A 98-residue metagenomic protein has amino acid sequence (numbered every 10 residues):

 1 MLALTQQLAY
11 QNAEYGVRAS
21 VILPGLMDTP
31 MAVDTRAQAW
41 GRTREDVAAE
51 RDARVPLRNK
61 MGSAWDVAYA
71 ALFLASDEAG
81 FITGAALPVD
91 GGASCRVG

Functional and structural regions predicted by a protein language model:
M1-Q11: Conserved catalytic helix of short-chain dehydrogenase/reductases
T5, I22-P24: SDR active-site strand-loop-helix element
N12-E14, M27, A75: A short hydrophobic alpha-helix cap/turn motif
A13, R18, I82-G84: Short, small/polar-rich loop/turn modules that mediate ligand/substrate recognition or access, typified
V21, R42-E78, I82, G91: C-terminal helical subdomain
L26-V55, G98: A glycine/serine/threonine-rich, flexible loop-to-helix segment that serves as the NAD(P) cofactor-binding "lid"
T83-G98: Short C-terminal tail/terminal secondary-structure segment of NAD(P)H-dependent dehydrogenase/reductase domains
